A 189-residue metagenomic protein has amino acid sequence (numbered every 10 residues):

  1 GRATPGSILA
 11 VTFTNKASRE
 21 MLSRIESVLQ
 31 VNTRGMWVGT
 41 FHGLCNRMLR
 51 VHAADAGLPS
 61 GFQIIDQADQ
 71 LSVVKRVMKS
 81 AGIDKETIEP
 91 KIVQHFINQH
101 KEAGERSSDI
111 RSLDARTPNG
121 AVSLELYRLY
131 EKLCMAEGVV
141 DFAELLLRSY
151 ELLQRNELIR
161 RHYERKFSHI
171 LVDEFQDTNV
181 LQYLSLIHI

Functional and structural regions predicted by a protein language model:
G1-I65, E137, R161, H169: P-loop NTPase Walker
S7-L9, R19, N46, A68 (+2 more regions): Accessory N-terminal region flanking or inserted into the helicase ATPase core in nucleic-acid motor proteins
I187-I189: Conserved small/polar residues in nucleotide/adenosyl-binding loops
